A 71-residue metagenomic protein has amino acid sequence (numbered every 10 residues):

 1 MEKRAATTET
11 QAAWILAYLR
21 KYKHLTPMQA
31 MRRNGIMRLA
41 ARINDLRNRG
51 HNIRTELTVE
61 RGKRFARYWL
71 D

Functional and structural regions predicted by a protein language model:
M1-D71: Catalytic phosphate/metal-binding cores of nucleic-acid and nucleotide-processing enzymes, i.e., regions that mediate
